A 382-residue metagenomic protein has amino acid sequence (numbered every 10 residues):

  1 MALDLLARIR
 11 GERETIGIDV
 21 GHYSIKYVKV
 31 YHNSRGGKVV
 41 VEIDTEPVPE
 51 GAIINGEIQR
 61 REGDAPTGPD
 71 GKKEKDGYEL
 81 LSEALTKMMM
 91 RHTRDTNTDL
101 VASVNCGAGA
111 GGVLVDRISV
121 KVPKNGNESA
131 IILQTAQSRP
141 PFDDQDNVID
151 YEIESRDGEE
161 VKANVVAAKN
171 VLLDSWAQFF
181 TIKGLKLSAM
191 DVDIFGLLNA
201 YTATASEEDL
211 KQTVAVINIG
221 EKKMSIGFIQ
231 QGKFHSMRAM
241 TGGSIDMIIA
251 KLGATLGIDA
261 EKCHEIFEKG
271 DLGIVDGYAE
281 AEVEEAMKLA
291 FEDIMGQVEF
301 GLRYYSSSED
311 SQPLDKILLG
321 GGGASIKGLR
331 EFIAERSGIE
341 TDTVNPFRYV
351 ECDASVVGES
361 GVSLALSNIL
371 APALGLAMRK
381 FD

Functional and structural regions predicted by a protein language model:
M1-Q134, D174, G184-K186: Non-catalytic, solvent-exposed interaction/assembly segments
E12, E79-T96, Y201-Q212, Q297-Y304: Phosphate-interacting basic helix/loop segments used at nucleotide- and nucleic-acid interfaces
R13-E46, D157-E265: Small-residue (GG/TT-enriched) beta-loop-alpha framework at ligand/catalytic clefts
Y27, T135-A136, F180, I226 (+4 more regions): Buried hydrophobic packing residues in well-ordered domains
A84, A254-T255, E265-L314: Adenine-nucleotide phosphate-binding core of ATP-dependent small-molecule kinases
D99-T204, K316, P346-C352, I369: Active-site neighborhood for divalent-cation/phosphate handling
N199, A324, D342-D382: Glycine-rich phosphate-binding/hydrolytic loop that grips phosphoryl groups
P313-D342, P346-R348: Glycine-rich phosphate-binding loops at beta-strand->alpha-helix junctions
